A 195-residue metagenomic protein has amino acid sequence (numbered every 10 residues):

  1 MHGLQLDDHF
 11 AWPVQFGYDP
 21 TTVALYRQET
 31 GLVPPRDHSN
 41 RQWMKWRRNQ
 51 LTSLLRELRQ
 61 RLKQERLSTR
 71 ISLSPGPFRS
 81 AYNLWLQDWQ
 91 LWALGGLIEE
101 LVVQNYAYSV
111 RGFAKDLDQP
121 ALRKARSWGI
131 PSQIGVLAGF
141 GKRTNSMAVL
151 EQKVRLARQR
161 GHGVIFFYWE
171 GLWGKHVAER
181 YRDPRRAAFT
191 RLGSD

Functional and structural regions predicted by a protein language model:
M1-G95, A107: Polysaccharide-binding and catalytic clefts of secreted carbohydrate-active enzymes
S53-R56, Q87, K115, A148 (+1 more regions): Short, contiguous clusters of charged residues that form electrostatic/catalytic patches at enzyme active sites, used
I71, L117-D118: A general secondary-structure boundary signal
L97-A114, P120-D195: Substrate-binding cleft of secreted/luminal carbohydrate-active enzymes
